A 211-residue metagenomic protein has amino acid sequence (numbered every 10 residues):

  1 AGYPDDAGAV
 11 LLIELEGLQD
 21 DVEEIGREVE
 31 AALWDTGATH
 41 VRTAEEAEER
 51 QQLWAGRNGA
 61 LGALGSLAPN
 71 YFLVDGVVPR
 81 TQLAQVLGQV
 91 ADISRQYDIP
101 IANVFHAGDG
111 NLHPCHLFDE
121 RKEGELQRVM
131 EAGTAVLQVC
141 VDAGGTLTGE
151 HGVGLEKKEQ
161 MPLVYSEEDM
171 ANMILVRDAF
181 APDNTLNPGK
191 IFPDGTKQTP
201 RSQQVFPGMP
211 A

Functional and structural regions predicted by a protein language model:
A1-A211: Noncatalytic alpha-helical scaffold of FAD-dependent oxidoreductases
